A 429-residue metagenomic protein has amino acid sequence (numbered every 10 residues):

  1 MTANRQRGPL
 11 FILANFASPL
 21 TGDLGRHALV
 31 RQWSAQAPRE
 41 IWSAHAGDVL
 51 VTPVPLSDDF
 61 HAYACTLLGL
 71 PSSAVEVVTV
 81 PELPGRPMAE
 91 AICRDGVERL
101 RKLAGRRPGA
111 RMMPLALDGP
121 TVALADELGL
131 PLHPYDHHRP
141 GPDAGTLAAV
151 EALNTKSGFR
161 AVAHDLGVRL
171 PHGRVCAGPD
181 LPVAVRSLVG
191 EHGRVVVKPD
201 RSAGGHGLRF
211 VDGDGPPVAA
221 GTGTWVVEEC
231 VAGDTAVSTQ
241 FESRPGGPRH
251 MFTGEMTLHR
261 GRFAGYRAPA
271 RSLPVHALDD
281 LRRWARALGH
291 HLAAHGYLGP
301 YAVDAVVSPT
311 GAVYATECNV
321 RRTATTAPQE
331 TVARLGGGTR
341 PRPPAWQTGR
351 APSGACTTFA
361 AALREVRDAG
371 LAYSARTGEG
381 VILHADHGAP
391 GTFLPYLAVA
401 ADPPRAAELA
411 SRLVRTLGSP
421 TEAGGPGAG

Functional and structural regions predicted by a protein language model:
A3-A28, V49-P55, P108-L115: Short hydrophobic beta-strand segments
L29-H45, L50-V51: Histidine-anchored nucleotide/phosphate-binding helix
R39, P53-H172: Conserved N-proximal alpha/beta basic substrate-recognition cap immediately N-terminal to, or forming the N-lobe
L170-V175, R194-P216, T235-S238, R260-P274: Glycine-rich phosphate-binding loop of ATP-grasp-fold ATP-dependent ligases
H206-H259, V306-Y314: Phosphate-binding site of ATP-dependent enzymes
T224, E229, F263-T310, G349-S374: A long amphipathic alpha-helix within ATP-dependent nucleotide-binding catalytic cores
C318-E330: Glycine-rich phosphate/pyrophosphate-binding beta-alpha loops
G337-G429: Peripheral (often C-terminal) accessory segments that flank ATP-dependent C-N-forming ligase machineries
